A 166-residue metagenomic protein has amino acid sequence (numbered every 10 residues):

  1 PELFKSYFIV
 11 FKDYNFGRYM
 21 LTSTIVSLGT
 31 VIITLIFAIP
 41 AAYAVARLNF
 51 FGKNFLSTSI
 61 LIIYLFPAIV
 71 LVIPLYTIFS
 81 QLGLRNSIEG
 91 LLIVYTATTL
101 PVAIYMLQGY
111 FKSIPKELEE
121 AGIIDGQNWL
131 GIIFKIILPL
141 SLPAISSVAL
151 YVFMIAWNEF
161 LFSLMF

Functional and structural regions predicted by a protein language model:
P1-F166: A structural signal for multi-pass alpha-helical bundles of membrane permease subunits that mediate small-molecule
